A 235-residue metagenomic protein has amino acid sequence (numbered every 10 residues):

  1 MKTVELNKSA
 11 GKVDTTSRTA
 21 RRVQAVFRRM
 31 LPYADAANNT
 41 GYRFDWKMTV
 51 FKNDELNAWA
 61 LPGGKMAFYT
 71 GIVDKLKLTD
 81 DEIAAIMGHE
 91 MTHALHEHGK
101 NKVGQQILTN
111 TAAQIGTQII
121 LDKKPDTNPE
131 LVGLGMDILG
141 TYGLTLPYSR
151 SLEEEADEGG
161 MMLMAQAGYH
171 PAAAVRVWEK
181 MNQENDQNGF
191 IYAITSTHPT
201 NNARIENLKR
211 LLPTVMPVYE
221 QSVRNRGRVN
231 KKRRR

Functional and structural regions predicted by a protein language model:
M1-R235: A Zn2+-metalloprotease active-site environment signal
